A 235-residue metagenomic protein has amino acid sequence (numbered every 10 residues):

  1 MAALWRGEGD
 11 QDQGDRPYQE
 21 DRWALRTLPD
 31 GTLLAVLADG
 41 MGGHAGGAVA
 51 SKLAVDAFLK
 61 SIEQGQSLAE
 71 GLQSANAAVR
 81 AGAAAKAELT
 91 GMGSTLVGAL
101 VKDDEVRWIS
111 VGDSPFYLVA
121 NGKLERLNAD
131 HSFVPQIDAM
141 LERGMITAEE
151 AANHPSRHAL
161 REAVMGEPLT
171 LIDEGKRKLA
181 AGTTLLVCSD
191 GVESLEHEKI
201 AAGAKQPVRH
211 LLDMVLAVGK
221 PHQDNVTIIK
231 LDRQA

Functional and structural regions predicted by a protein language model:
M1-A235: PP2C/PPM-type serine/threonine phosphatase catalytic domain
